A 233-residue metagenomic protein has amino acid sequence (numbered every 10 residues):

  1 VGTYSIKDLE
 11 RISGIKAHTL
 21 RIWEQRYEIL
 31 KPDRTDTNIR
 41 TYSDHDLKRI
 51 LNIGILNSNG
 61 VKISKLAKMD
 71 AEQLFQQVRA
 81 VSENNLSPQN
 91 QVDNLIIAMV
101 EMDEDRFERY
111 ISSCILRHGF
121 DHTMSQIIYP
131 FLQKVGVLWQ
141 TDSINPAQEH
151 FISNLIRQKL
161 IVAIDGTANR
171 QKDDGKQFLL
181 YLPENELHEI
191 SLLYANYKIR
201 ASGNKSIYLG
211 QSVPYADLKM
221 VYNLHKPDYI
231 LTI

Functional and structural regions predicted by a protein language model:
V1, G14-I15, L47-K48, I190 (+1 more regions): Residue-level recognition of alpha-helix initiation/capping sites
V1-E10: A short, Lys/Arg-rich alpha-helix, primarily the initiator
K7, R40, S82, Y181-P183 (+1 more regions): Short, contiguous strand/loop micro-motifs
L9, K16-H18, Q211-P214: Short glycine/proline-centered loop/turn elements that form peptide/ligand docking sites
I12, K16-A168: Long amphipathic alpha-helical segments
S143-I233: C-terminal regulatory/effector modules of DNA-binding transcriptional regulators
